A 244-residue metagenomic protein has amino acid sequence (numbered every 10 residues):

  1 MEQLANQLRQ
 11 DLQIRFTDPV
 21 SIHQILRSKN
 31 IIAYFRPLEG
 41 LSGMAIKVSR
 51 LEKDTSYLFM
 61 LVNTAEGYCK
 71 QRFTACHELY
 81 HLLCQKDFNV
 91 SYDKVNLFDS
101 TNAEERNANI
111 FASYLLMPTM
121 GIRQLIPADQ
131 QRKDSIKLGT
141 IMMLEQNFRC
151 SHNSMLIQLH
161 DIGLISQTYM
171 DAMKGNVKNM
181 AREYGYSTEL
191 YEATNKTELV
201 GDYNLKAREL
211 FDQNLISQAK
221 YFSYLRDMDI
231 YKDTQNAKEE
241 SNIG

Functional and structural regions predicted by a protein language model:
M1-G244: Active-site hotspot residues in diverse enzymes, especially metal/ion-binding acidic/histidine motifs
